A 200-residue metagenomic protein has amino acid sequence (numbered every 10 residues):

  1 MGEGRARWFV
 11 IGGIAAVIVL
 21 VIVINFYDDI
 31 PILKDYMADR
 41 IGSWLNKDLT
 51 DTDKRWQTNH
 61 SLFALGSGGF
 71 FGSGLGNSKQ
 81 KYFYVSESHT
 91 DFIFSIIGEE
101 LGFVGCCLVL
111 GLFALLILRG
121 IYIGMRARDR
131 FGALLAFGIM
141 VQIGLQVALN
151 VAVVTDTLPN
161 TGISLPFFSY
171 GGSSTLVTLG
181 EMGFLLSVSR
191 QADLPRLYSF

Functional and structural regions predicted by a protein language model:
M1-A6, L115-G124, L186-D193: Structural signal for the C-terminal ends of transmembrane alpha-helices and the immediately following loop
A6-C106, R128-F131: Hydrophobic, glycine- and aromatic-enriched re-entrant/interface helices and adjoining loop segments
V23-Y27, I121-M125, L145, L149 (+2 more regions): Membrane-water interface at transmembrane helix exits
F26-Y27, P31, I121-R128, T161 (+1 more regions): Membrane-interfacial segments
N46, G66, L116-Y122, R126-D129 (+2 more regions): Hydrophobic alpha-helix feature that most strongly marks membrane-spanning transmembrane helices and their immediate
Y84, E99, I139-I143, G171-S174: Transmembrane helix-bundle signature of multi-pass membrane transporters/permeases
F103-V147: Hydrophobic transmembrane alpha-helices and their immediate junctions
Q146-F200: A juxtamembrane structural motif centered on a specific transmembrane helix
